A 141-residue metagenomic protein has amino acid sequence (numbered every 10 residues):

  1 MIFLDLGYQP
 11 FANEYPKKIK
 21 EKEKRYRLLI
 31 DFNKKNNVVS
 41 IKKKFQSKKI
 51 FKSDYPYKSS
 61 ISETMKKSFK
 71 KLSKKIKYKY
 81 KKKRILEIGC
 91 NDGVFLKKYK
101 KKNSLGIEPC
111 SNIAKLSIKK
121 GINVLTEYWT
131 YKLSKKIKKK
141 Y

Functional and structural regions predicted by a protein language model:
M1-E63: N-terminal juxtadomain amphipathic helix that follows a signal peptide/anchor or precedes a small N-terminal auxiliary
T64-K83: Conserved alpha-helix/loop element of class I SAM-dependent methyltransferases that forms part of the SAM/SAH-binding
K81-N91: Conserved class I S-adenosyl-L-methionine
D92-K102: Conserved SAM-binding loop of SAM-dependent methyltransferases across substrates and taxa, primarily the Class I
N103-E108: Conserved SAM-binding motif I beta-strand of class I
C110-N112: Conserved SAM/SAH-binding beta-strand->alpha-helix loop
K120-S134: Conserved SAM-binding strand-loop segment of SAM-dependent methyltransferases
S134-Y141: A short acidic, Gly/Pro-enriched loop at the edge of an enzyme's catalytic core that lines a small-molecule cofactor
